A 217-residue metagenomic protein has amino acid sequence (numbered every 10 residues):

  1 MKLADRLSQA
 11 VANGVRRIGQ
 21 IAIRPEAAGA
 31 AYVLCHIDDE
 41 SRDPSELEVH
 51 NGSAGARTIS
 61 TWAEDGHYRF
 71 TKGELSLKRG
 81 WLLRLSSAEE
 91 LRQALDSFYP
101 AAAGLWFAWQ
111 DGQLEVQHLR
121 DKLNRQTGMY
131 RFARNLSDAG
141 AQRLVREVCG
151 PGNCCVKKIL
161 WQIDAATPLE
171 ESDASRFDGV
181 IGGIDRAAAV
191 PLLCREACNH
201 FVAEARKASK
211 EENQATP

Functional and structural regions predicted by a protein language model:
M1-P217: Acidic, polar-rich N-terminal leader regions of halophilic archaeal proteins
